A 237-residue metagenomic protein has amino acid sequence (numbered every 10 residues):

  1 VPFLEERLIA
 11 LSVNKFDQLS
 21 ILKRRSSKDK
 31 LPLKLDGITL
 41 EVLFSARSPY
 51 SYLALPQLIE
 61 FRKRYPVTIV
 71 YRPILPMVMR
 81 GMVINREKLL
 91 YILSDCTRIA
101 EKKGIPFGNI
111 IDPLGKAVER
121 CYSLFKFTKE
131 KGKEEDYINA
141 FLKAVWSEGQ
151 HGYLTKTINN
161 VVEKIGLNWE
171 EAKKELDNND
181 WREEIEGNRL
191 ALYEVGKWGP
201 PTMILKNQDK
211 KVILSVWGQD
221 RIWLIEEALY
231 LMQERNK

Functional and structural regions predicted by a protein language model:
V1-L22, D36-T39, R47-R62, A140-K237: C-terminal cap of thioredoxin/glutaredoxin-like
I21-D29: A gly/proline- and charged-residue-enriched helix-loop-helix capping module
R25-S26, M82, I110, E186-R189: Short secondary-structure boundary micro-motifs
K30-K34: Short, extreme N-terminal leader segments that mark the start of a protein/domain
T39-V42, Y71: Short, well-ordered beta-strand elements
F44, M82, E175: Active-site oxyanion-binding pockets that recognize sulfate/phosphate
Y52-E148, M232, N236: Structural alpha/beta surface segment adjacent to cysteine/selenocysteine redox centers across thiol/disulfide enzymes
